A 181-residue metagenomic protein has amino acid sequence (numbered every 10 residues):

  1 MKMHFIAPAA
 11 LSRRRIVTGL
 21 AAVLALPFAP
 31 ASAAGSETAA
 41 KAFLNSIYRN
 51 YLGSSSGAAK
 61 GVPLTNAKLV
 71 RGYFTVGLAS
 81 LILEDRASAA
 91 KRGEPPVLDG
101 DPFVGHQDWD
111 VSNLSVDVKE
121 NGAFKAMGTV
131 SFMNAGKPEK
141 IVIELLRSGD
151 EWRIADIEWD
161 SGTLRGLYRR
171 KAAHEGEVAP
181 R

Functional and structural regions predicted by a protein language model:
M1-L11, T18-F28: N-terminal secretory signal peptides
A29-N66: Short, low-complexity N-terminal intrinsically disordered segments enriched in polar/charged residues
S46, N50-G57, G72-G77, L81 (+2 more regions): Structured segments of extracytoplasmic/periplasmic soluble domains in secreted or envelope-associated proteins
Y73-K137: Surface-exposed, charged secondary-structure patches
E120-K125, T129, M133-V142, S148-G149 (+1 more regions): Low-complexity, intrinsically disordered terminal/linker segments enriched in charged and Gly/Pro repeats
